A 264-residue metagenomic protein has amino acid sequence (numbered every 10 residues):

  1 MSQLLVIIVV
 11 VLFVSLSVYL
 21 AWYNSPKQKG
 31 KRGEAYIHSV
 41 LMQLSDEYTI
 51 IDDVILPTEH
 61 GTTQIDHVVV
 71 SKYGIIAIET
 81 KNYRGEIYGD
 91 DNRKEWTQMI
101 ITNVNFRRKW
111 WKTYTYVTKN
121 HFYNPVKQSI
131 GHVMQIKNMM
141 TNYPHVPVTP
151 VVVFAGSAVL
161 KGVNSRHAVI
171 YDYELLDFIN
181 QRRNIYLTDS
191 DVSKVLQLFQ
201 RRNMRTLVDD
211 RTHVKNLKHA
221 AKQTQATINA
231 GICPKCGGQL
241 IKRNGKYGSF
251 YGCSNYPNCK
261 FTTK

Functional and structural regions predicted by a protein language model:
M1-T63, V70-I75, K81-D91, E95-K264: Surface-exposed interaction regions that form or flank ligand-binding interfaces
